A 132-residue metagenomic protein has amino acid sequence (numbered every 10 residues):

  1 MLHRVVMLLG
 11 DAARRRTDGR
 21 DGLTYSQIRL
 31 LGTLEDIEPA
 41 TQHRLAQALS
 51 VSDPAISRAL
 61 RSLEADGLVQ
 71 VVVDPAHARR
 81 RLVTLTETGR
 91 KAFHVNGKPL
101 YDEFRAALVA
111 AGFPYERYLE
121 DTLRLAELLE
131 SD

Functional and structural regions predicted by a protein language model:
M1-G32, E120-D132: N-terminal amphipathic alpha-helix
L31, L45, L63-D66: Basic amphipathic alpha-helical segments that dock to polyanions
T33, A48, P75: Residues within the alpha-helical elements of helix-turn-helix
I37-T41: Short capping segments at the starts of secondary-structure elements
P54: Key DNA-contact positions within bacterial/archaeal DNA-binding proteins
R61-E120: Charged, amphipathic alpha-helical coiled-coil/dimerization segments
